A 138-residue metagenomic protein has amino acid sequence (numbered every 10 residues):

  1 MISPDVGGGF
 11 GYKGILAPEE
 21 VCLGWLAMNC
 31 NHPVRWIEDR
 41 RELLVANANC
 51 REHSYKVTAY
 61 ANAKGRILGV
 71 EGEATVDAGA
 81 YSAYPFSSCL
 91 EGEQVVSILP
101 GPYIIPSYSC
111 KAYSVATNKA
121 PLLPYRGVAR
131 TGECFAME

Functional and structural regions predicted by a protein language model:
M1-E138: Structural alpha/beta core scaffold segments of enzyme domains
